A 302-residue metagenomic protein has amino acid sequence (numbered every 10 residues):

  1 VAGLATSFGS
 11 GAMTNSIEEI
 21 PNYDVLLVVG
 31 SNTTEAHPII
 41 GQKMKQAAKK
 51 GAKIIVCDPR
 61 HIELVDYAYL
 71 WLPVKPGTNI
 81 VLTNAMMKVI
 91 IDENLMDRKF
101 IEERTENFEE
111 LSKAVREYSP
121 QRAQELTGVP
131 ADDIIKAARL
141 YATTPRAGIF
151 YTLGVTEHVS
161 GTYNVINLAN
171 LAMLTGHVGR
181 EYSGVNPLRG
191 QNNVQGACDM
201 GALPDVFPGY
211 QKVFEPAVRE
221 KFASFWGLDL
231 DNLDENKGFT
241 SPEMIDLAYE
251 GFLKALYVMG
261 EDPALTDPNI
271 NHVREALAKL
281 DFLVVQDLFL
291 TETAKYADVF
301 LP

Functional and structural regions predicted by a protein language model:
V1-N193, V218-P302: Cofactor-pocket helix-loop regions in the catalytic cores of large enzyme subunits
N193-V194, M200-V213: Surface-exposed loop and adjacent secondary-structure segments within mature catalytic domains
